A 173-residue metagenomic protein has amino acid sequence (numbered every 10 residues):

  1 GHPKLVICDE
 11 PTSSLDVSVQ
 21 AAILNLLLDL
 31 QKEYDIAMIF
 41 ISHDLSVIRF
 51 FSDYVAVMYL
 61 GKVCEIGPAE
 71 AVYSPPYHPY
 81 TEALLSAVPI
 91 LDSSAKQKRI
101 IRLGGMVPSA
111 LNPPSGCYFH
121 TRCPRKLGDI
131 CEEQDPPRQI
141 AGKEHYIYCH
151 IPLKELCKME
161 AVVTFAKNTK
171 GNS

Functional and structural regions predicted by a protein language model:
G1-K4: A short, proline-enriched helix->beta-strand linker immediately N-terminal to the Walker B motif in ABC-type P-loop
I7-P11, L15, V19-K98: P-loop NTP-binding/switch modules centered on Walker-like glycine-rich loops
A69-N168: Charged, flexible cofactor/metal-binding loops and thiol motifs
G171-N172: Long, low-complexity, intrinsically disordered segments
